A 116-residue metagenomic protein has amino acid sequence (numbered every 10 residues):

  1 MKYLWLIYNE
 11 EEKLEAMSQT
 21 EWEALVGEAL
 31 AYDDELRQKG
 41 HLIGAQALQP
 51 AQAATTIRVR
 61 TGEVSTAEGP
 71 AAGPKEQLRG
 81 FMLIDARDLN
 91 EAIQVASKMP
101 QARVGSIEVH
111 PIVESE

Functional and structural regions predicted by a protein language model:
M1-E116: Conserved, structured core segments of small domains
